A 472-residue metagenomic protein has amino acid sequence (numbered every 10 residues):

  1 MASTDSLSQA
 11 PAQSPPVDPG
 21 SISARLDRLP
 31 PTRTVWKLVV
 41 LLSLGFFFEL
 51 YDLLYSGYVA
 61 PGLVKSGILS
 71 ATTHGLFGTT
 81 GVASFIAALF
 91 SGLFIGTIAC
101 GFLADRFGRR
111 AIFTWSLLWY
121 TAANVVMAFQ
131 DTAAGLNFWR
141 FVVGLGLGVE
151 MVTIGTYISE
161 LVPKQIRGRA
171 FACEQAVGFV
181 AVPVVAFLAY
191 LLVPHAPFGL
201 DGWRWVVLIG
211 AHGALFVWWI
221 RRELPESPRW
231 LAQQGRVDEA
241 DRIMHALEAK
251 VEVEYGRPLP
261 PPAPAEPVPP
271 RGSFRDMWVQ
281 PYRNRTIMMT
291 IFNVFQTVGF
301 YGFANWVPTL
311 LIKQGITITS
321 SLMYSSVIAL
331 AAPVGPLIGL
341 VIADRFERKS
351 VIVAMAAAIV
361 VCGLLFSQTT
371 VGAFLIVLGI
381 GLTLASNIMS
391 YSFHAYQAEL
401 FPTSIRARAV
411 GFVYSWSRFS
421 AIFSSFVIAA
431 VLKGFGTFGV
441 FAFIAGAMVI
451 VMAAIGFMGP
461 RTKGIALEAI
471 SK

Functional and structural regions predicted by a protein language model:
A2-K472: Transmembrane-helix signature of 12-pass secondary carriers
